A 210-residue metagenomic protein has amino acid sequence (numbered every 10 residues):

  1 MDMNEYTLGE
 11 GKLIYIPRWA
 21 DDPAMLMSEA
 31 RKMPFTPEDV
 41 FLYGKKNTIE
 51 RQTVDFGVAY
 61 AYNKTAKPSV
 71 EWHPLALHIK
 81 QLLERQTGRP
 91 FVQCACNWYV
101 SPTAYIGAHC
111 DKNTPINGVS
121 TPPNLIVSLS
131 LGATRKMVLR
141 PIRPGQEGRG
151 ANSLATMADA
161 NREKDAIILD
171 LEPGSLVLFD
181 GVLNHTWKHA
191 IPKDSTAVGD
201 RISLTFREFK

Functional and structural regions predicted by a protein language model:
M1-K210: Non-heme Fe(II) oxygenase metal-center motifs and adjacent flexible, charged/small-residue loops
